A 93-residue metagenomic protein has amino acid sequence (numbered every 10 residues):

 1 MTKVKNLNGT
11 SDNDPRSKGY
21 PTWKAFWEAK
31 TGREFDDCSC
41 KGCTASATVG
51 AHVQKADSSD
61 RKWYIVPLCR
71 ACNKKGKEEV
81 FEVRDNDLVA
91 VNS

Functional and structural regions predicted by a protein language model:
M1-G32, F81-S93: Short, intrinsically disordered terminal segments enriched in charged and Pro/Gly residues
K3-K5, V49, R70: Intrinsic disorder/low-complexity signature
S11, S17, S39, S46 (+2 more regions): Generic serine detector
W23-T48: Short cysteine-rich loop/turn motifs with clustered Cys
C43-Y64: Histidine-centered nuclease catalytic patch
V49-A56, E79-D87: Short cysteine/histidine-rich zinc-coordinating motifs and their immediately flanking basic loops
S59-G76: Short beta-strand-alpha-helix junction that forms the catalytic/metal-binding core of metal-dependent nuclease domains
